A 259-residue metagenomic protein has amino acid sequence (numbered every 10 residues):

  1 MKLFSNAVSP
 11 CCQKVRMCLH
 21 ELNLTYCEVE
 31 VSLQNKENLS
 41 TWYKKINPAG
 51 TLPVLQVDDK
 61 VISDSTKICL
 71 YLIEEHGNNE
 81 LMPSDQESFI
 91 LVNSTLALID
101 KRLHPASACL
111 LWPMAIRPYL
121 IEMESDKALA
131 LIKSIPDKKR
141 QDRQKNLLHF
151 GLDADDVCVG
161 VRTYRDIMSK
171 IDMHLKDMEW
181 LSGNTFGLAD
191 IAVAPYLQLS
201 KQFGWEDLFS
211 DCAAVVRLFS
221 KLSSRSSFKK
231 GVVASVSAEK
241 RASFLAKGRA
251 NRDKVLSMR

Functional and structural regions predicted by a protein language model:
M1-K138, R249, M258-R259: GST-like domain detector, emphasizing the conserved glutathione-binding G-site in the N-terminal thioredoxin-like
S5, Q13, N35, K176-G183 (+1 more regions): C-terminal or late-domain output modules
A7-Q13, E21, L147-D156, V232: Short low-complexity stretches enriched in small and charged residues
N23-L24, N35, P48, L52 (+7 more regions): General secondary-structure edge motif
L55, V92, I171, D190 (+1 more regions): Residue-level signal for nonpolar/aromatic packing positions in well-ordered secondary structure
L103-S220: GST-like fold's C-terminal all-alpha helical module
